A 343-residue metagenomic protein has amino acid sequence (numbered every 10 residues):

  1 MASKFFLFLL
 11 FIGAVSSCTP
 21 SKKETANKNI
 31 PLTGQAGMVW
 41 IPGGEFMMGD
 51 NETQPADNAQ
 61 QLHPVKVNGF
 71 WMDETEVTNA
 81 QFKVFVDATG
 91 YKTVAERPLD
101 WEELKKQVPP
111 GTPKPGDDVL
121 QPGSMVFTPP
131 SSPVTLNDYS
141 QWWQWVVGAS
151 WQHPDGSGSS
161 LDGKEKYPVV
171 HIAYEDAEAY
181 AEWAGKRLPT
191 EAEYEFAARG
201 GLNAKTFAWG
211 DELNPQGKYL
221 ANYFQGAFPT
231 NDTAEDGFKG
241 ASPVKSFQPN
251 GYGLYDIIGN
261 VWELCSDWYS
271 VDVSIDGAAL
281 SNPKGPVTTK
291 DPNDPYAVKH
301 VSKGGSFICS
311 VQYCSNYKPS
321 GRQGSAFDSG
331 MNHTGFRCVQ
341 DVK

Functional and structural regions predicted by a protein language model:
F5-G13: Sec-dependent N-terminal signal peptides
S16-S17: C-terminal motif of bacterial Sec signal peptides marking the signal peptidase cleavage site
E24-K28, P55-V65, G90-P109, D117-V119 (+7 more regions): Surface-exposed recognition segments
T25-A36, G226-D232: Short aromatic-glycine motifs in intrinsically disordered, low-complexity regions
G34, D57-K92, E96, P113-L202 (+1 more regions): Short aromatic-cysteine micro-motif
G34-D50: Mature N-terminal segment immediately following signal peptide/propeptide cleavage in secreted/periplasmic
W40, S150, V170-H171, L188 (+6 more regions): Structural recognition of the beta-strand scaffold that forms the well-ordered cores of secreted hydrolase catalytic
T206-D232, A241: Chymotrypsin/trypsin-fold serine protease catalytic domain
